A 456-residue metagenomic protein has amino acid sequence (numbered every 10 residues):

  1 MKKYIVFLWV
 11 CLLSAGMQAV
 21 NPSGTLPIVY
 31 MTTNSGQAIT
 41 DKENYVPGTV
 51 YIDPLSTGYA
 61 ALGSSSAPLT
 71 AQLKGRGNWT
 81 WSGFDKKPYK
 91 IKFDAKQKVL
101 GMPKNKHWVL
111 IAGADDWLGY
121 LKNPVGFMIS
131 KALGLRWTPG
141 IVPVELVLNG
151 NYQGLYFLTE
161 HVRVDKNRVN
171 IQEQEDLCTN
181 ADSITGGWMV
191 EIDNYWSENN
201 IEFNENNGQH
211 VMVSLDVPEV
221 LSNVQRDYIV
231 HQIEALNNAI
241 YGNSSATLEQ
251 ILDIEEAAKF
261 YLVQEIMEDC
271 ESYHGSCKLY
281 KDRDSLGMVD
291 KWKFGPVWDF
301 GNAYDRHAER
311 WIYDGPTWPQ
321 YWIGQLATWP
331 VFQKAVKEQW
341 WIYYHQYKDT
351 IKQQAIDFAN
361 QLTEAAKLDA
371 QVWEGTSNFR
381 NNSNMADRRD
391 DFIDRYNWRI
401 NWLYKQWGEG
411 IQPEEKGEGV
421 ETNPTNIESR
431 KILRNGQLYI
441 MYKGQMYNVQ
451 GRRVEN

Functional and structural regions predicted by a protein language model:
M1-Y4: Positively charged n-region of N-terminal signal peptides that target proteins for export
V6-A15: Bacterial N-terminal signal peptides
V20-V125: Conserved NTP-binding catalytic cores of kinases and kinase-like/nucleotidyltransferase enzymes across multiple kinase
L26-P27, Q37-I39, T80, F84 (+2 more regions): Middle-to-C-terminal accessory/interaction subdomains
P54-S56, S183, S285, T350: Coil residues (strongly favoring Ser/Thr
K92-K98, N105-A114, G134-P139, N151-L262: Internal "kinase-insert"/substrate-recognition segments embedded within catalytic cores of ATP-dependent enzymes
D116-N149: A conserved helix-loop-beta module that forms one wall/lid of the active-site cleft in ATP-utilizing catalytic domains
E415-N456: C-terminal outer-membrane/trafficking sorting elements
